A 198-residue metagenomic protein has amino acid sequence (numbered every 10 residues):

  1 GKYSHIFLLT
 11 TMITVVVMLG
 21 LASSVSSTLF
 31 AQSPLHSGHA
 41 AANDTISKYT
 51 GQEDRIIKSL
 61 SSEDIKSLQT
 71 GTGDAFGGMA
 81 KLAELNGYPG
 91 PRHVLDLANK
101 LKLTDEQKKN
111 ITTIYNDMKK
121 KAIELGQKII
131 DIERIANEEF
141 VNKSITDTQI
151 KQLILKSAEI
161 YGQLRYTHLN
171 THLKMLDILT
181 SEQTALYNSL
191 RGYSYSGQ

Functional and structural regions predicted by a protein language model:
G1-I6: N-terminal secretory signal peptides that target proteins for export/translocation
L8-L9, H36: Short hydrophobic alpha-helices and adjacent helix-cap/hinge residues
T10-S24: Bacterial N-terminal signal peptides
T28-L29: Cleavable N-terminal signal peptides
Q32-Q198: Charge-rich (acidic/polar
